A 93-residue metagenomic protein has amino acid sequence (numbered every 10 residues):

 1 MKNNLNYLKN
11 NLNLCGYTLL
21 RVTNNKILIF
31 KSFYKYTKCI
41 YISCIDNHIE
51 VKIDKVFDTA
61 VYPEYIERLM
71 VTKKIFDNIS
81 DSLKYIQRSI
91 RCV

Functional and structural regions predicted by a protein language model:
M1-K35, V56-K74, C92-V93: Negatively charged, low-complexity tracts enriched in Asp/Glu with abundant Ser/Thr
K38-F57: A short, structured beta-strand/loop element
H48, V71-K74, N78: Short alpha-helix boundary/capping segments
Y65, I79-I90: A short, charged, amphipathic alpha-helix used as a generic interaction element across diverse proteins
